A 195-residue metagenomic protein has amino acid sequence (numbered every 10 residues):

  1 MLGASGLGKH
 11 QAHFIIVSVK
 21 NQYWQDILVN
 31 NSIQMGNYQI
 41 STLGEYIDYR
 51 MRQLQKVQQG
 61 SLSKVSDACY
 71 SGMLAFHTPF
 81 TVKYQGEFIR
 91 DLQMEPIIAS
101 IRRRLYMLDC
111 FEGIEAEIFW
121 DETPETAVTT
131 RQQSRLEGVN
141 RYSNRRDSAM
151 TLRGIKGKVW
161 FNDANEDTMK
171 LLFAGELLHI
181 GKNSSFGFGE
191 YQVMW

Functional and structural regions predicted by a protein language model:
M1-W195: RNA-interacting cores
